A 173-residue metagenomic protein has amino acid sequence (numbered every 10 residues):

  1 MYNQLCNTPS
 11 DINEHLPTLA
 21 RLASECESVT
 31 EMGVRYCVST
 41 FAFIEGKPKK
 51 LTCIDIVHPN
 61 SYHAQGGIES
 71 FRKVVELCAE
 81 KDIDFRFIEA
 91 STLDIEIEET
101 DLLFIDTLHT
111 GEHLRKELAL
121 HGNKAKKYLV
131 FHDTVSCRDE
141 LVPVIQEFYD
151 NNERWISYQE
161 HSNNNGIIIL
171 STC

Functional and structural regions predicted by a protein language model:
Y2-P9, N13-C173: S-adenosylmethionine/decaboxylated-SAM
